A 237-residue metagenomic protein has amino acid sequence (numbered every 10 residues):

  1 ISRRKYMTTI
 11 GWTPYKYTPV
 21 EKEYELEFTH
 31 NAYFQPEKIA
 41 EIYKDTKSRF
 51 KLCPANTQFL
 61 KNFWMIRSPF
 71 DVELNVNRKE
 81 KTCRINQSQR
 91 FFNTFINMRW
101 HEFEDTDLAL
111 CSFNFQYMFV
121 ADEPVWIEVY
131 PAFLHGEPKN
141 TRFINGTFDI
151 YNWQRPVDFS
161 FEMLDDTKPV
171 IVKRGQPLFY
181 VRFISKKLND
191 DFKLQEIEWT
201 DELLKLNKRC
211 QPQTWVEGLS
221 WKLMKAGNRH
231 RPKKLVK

Functional and structural regions predicted by a protein language model:
I1-P156, E162-K237: Non-catalytic terminal segments and appended small domains
